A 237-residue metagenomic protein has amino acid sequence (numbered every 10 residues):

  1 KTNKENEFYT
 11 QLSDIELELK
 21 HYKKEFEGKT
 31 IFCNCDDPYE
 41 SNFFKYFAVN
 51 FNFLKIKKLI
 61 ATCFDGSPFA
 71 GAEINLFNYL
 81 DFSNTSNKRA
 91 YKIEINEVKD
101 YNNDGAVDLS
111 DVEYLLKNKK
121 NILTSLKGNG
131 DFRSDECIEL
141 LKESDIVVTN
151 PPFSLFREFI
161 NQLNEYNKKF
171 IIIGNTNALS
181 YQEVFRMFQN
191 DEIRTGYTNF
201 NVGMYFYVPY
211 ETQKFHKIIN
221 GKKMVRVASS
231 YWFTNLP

Functional and structural regions predicted by a protein language model:
K1-P237: Class I S-adenosyl-L-methionine-dependent methyltransferase catalytic core
